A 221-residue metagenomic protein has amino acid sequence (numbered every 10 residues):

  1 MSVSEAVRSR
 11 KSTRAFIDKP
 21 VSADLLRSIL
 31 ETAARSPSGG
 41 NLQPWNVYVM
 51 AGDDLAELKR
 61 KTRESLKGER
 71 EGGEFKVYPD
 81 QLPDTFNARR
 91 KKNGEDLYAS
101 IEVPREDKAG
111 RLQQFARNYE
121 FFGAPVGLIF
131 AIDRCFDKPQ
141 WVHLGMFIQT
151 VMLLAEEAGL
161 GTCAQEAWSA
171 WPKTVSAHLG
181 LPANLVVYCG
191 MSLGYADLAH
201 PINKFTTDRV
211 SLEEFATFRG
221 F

Functional and structural regions predicted by a protein language model:
M1-F221: Acidic, surface-exposed loops and disordered segments
